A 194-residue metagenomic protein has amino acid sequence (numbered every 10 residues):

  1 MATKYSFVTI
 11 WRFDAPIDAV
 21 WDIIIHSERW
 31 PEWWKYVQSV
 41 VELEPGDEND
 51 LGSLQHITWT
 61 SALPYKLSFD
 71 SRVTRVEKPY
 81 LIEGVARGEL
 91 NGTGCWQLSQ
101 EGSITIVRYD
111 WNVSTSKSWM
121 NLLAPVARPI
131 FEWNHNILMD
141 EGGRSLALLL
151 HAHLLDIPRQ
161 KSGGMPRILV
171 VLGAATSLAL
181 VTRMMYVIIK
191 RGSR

Functional and structural regions predicted by a protein language model:
M1-D50, T176, L180-R194: Hydrophobic ligand-binding cavity/cleft-lining segments
A2-T3, F13, E101-R194: Terminal "cap-and-tail" regions of soluble proteins that handle hydrophobic small molecules
F7, I17, H26-W30, Q55 (+4 more regions): Acidic, low-complexity intrinsically disordered regions
V8-R12, S68-D70, T93-C95, D110: Well-ordered beta-strand positions in beta-sheet-rich domains
W21, W30-W34, W59, W96 (+1 more regions): Signature tryptophan residues that serve as conserved aromatic anchors
E32, V41-T93, E101-I106, E141-D156 (+1 more regions): Glycine-rich portal/gate segments that line the openings of hydrophobic small-molecule binding cavities
L67, T93-Q97, K117-L123: A short, polar/proline- and glycine-enriched secondary-structure boundary/capping micro-motif
